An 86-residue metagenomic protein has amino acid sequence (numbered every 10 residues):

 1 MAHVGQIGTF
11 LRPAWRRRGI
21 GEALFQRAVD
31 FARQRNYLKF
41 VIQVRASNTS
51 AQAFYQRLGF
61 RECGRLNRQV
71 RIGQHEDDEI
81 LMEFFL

Functional and structural regions predicted by a protein language model:
M1-G8, Q69-G73: Conserved acyl-donor/pantetheine-binding loop and adjacent beta-alpha core of acyl/acetyltransferases and related
M1-Q6, R16, R35-L38: A conserved beta-turn-beta hairpin within the catalytic core of GNAT-like acetyltransferases that forms part
G8, R12-P13, R45: Residue-level recognition of the GNAT/N-acetyltransferase active site
F10-L11, R17-Q34, Q52-R57: Conserved acetyl-CoA-binding loop-helix of GNAT-fold acetyltransferases
F25, N48-A51, R68-G73: Short glycine/proline-centered loop/turn elements that form peptide/ligand docking sites
A32-V44: Conserved GNAT acetyl-CoA-binding A-motif
V41-V44, Q56, R61-D77: Conserved catalytic-core motifs of GNAT/GCN5-like acyltransferases
H75-L86: Terminal substrate-recognition subdomain of acyl/acetyltransferases
